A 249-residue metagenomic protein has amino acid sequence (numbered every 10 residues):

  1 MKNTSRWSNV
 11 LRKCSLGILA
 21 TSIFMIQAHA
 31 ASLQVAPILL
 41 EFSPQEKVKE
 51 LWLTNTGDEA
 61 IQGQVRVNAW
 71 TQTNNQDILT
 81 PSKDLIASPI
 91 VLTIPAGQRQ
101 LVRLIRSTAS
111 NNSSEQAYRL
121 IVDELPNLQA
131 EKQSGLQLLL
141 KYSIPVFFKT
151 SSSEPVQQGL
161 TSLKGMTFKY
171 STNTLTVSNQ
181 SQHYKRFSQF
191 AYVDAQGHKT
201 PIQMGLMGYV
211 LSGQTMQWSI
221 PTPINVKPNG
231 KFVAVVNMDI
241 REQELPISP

Functional and structural regions predicted by a protein language model:
K2-I18: Bacterial N-terminal signal peptides that target proteins for export
T21-H29: C-terminal segment of classical bacterial N-terminal signal peptides
A30-T56, V156-Y170: Beta-sheet-dominated interaction scaffolds and their linkers
L53-G57, L175-H183: Asparagine-centered strand-capping/turn motif at beta-strand->loop junctions
E59-V67, K132, K185-F190: Short, hydrophobic/aromatic beta-strand segments
D77-S110, K199-V226: Intrinsically disordered, low-complexity Pro/Gly/Ser/Thr-rich segments with frequent PxxP/GP/PP motifs and embedded
T108-S153, V226-P249: Terminal connector regions
R186-P249: Structured core of small recognition/catalytic domains
